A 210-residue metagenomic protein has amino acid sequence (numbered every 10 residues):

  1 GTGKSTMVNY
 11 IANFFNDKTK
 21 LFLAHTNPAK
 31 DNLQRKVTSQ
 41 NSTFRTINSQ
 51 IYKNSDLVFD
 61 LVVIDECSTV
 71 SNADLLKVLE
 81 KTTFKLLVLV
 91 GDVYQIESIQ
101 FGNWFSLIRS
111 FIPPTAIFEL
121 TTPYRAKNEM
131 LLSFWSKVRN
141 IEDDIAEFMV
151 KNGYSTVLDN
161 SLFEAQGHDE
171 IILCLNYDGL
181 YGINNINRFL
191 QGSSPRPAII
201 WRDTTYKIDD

Functional and structural regions predicted by a protein language model:
G1-M7, I11-F14, Y94-D210: Conserved helicase motor core of P-loop NTPases
N13-L21: Post-Walker A helix-loop "phosphate-sensing" segment adjacent to the P-loop in P-loop NTPases
F15, K53-D56, L79-F84, S110-P113 (+1 more regions): Conserved catalytic network of the ASCE P-loop NTPase/AAA+ motor domain
K20-L61: Inter-Walker segment of RecA-like/P-loop motor cores
V62, V88-L89, I172: Hydrophobic positions in the central parallel beta-sheet of the AAA+
D65-E66, G91-V93: Walker B catalytic acidic pair
T69-S71, I96-E97: Catalytic P-loop NTPase motifs of RecA-like helicase/translocase cores
N72-K85, F105-L107: Short, conserved "post-DEAD/DEAH" coupling segment immediately C-terminal to helicase motif II within the SF2/RecA-like
